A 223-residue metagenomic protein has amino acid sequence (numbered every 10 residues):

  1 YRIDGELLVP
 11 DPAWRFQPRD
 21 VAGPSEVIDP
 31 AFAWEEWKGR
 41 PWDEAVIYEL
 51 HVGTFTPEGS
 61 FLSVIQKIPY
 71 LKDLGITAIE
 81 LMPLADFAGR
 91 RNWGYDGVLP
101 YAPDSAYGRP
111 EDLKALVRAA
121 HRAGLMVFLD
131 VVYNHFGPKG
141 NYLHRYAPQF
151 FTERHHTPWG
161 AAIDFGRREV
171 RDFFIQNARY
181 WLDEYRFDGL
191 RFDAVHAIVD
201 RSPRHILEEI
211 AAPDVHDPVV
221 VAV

Functional and structural regions predicted by a protein language model:
R2-E49, T56: The feature marks proteins involved in alpha-glucan
W14, G23, A212-P213, V223: Intrinsic disorder/low-complexity segments
K38-W42, H51-R186, A194-V215: Substrate-binding/active-site clefts of carbohydrate-active enzymes
I47, F128, R191, A222-V223: Generic enzyme active-site microenvironment
H205, P218-V223: Catalytic cores of glycan-processing enzymes that make or break glycosidic bonds
